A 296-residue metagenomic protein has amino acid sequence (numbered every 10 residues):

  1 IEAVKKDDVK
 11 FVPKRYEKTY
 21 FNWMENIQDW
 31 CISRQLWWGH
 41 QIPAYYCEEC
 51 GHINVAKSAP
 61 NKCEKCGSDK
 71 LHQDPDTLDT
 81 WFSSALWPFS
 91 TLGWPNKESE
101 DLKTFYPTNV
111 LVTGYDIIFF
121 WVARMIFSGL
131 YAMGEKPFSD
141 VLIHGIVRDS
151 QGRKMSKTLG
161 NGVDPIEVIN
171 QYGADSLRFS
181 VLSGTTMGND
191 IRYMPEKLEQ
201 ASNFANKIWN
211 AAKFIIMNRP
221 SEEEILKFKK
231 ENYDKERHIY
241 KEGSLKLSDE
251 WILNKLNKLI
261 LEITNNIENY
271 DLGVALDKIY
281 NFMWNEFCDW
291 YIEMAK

Functional and structural regions predicted by a protein language model:
I1-P220, I252-A295: Structured secondary-structure scaffolds
V55, S244-L245: Compositionally biased regions
S202-N203, K230-D234, S244: Amphipathic alpha-helical surface "interface" segments used for docking/oligomerization or membrane association within
M217-R237: Intrinsic disorder at enzyme termini
D234, I239-G243, N254-K258: N-terminal accessory segments
